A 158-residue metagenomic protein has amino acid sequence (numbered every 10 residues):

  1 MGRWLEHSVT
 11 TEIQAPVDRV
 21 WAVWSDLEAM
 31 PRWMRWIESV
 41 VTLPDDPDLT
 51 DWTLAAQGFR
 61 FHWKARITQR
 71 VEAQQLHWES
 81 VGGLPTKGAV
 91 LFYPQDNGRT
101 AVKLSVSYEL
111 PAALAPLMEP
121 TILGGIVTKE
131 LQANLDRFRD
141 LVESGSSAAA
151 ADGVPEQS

Functional and structural regions predicted by a protein language model:
M1-P47, R137-L141, S146-A148, G153-S158: Hydrophobic ligand-binding cavity/cleft-lining segments
R3-L5, D46, F59, L84 (+1 more regions): Residue-level preference for beta-strand/loop junctions
E6-S8, R60-K64, P85-A89: Short, surface-exposed coil-to-beta transition loops
I13-A15, A56-F61, Q69-V71, L84-T86 (+2 more regions): Beta-strand elements of well-folded, non-transmembrane domains
Q14-V17, D45-D46, Q69-A73, F92-A101: A short, structured loop/turn motif at beta-sheet edges
T50-A56, L76-G82: Short beta-strand segments that buttress and anchor functional surface loops
H77-A133, D140, A149-G153: Beta-strand/loop substructures that line and gate deep hydrophobic ligand-binding cavities in soluble
